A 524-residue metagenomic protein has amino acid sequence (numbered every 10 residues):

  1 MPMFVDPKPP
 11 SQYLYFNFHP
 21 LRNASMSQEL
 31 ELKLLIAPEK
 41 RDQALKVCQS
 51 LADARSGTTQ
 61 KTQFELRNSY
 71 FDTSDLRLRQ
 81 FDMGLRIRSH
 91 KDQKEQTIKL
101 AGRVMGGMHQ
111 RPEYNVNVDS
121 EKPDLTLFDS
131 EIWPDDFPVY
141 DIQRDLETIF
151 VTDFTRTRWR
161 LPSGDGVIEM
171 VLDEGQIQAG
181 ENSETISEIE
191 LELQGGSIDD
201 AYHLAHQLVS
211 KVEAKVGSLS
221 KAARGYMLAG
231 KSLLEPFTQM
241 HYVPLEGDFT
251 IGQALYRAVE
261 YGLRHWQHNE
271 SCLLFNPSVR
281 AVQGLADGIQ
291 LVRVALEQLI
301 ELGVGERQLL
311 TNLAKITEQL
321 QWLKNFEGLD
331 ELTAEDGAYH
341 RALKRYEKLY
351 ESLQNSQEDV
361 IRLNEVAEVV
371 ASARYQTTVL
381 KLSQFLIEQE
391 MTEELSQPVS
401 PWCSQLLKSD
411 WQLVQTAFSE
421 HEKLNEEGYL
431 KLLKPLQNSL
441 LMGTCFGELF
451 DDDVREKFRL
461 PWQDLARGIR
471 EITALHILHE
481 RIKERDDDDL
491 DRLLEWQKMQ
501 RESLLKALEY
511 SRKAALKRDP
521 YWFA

Functional and structural regions predicted by a protein language model:
M1-A24: N-terminal amphipathic/basic-hydrophobic helices that include classical n-h-c signal peptides and signal-anchor
N23-A524: Function-determining surface determinants
